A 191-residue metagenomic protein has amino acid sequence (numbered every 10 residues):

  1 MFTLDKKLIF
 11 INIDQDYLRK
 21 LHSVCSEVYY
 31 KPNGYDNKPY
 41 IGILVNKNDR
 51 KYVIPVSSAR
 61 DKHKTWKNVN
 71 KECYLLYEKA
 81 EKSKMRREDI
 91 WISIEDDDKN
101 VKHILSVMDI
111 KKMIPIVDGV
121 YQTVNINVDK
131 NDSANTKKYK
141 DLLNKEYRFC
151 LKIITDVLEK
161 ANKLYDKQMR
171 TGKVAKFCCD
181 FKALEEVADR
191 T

Functional and structural regions predicted by a protein language model:
M1-N37, I43: Short N-terminal edge-element motif at the start of the domain
F2, L76-T191: C-terminal terminal-subdomain/extension
D5-L8, N48, L105-M108: Sequence-level motif detector for i,i+2 pairs with an aromatic at +2
D14, S57, V117: Residues at the C-termini of beta-strands that transition into short coil/loop
Y17, R60, V120: Residue-level detector of flexible, active-site-proximal loop/helix-junction positions within diverse enzyme catalytic
H22-S23, I54-P55, T65, V124-N125: A short secondary-structure junction signal
N33-D36, N46-V101: Compact nucleic-acid interaction/catalytic patches
